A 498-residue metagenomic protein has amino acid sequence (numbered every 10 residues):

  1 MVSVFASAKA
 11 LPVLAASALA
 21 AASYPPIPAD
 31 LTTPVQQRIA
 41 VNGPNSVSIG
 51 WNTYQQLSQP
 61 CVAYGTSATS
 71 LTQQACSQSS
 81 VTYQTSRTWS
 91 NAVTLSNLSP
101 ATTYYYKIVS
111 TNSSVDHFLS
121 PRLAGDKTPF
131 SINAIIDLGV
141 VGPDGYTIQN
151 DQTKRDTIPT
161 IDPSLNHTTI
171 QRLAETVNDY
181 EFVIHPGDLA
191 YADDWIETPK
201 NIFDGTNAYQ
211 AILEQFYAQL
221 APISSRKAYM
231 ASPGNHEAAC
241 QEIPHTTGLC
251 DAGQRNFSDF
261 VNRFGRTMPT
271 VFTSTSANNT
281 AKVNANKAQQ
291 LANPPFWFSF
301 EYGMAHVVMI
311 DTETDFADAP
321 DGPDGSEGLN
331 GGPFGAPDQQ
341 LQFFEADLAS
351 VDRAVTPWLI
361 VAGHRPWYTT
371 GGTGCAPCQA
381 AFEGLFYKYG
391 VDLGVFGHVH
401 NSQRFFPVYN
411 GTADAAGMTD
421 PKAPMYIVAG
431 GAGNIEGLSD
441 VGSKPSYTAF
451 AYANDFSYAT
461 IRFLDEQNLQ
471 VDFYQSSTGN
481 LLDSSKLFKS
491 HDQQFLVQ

Functional and structural regions predicted by a protein language model:
M1-A22: Fungal secretory targeting signals
P25-L438, T448-Y452, T460-Q498: Metal-dependent phosphoester/phosphodiester hydrolase catalytic core
V441-G442: Periplasmic/luminal catalytic loop of GT-C fold multi-pass membrane glycosyltransferases that transfer sugars from
